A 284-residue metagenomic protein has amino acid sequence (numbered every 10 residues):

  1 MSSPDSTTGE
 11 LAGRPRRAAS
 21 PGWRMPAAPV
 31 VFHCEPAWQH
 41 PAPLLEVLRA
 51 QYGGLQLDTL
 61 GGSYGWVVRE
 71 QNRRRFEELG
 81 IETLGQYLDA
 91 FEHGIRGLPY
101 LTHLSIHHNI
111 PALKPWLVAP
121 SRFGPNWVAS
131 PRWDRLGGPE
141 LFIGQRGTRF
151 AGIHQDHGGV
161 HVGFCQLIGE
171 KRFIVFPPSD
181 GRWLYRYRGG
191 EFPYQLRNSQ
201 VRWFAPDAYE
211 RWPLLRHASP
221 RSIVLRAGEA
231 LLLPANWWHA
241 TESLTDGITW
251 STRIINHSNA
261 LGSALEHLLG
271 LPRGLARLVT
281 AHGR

Functional and structural regions predicted by a protein language model:
M1-A230, A240-R284: N-terminal accessory scaffold of Fe(II)-dependent oxygenases
